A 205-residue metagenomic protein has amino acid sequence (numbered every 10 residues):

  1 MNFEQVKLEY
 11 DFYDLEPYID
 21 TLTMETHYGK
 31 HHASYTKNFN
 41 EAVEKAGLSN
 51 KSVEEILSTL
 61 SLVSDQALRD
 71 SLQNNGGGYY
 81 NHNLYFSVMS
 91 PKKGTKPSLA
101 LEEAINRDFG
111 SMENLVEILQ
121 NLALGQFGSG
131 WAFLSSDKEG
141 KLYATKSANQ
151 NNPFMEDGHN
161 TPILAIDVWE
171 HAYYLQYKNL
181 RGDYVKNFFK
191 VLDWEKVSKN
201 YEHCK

Functional and structural regions predicted by a protein language model:
M1-K205: Feature for soluble, non-membrane regions of globular proteins
